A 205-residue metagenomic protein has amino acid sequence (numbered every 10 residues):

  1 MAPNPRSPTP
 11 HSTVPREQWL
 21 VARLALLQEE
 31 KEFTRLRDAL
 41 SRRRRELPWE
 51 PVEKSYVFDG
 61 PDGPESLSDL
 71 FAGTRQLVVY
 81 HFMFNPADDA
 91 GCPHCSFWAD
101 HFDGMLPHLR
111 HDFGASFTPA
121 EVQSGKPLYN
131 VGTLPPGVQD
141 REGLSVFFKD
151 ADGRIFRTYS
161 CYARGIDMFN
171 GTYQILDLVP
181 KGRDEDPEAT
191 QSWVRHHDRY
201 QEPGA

Functional and structural regions predicted by a protein language model:
M1-F97, D103-H108, F117-A205: Non-globular targeting/processing and membrane-anchoring segments
D112-G114: Loop/turn elements at helix/coil->beta-strand transitions in domains of secreted/extracellular proteins
